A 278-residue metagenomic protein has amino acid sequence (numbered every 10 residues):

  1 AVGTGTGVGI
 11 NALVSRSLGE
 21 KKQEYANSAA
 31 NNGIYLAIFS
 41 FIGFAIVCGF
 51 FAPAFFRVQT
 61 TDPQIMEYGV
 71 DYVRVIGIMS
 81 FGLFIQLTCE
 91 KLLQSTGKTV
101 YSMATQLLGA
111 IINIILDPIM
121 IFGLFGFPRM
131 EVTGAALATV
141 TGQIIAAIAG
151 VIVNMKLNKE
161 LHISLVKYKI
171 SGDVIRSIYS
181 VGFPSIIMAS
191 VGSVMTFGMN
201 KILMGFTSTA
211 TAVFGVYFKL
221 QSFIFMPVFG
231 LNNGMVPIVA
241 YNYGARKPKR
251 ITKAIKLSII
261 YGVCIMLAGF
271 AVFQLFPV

Functional and structural regions predicted by a protein language model:
A1-I46, L83-S102, V213-Q274: Small-residue-rich hydrophobic transmembrane alpha-helices
A37, V73-I76, S80, K98 (+5 more regions): Residue-level recognition of transmembrane alpha-helices in multi-pass small-molecule transporters/permeases
S40, F44, C48, N113 (+9 more regions): Alpha-helical transmembrane segments of multipass membrane proteins
G43-R74, A268-V278: Short membrane-interface helical motifs at transmembrane helix boundaries in multi-pass membrane transporters
F56-P63, I119-M130, S190-Y217, F223 (+1 more regions): Helix-terminus/linker motif at the lipid-water interface of multi-pass membrane proteins
P63-C89, S222: Alpha-helical transmembrane segments of multi-pass membrane proteins
Y72, T105-I119, F127-N158: Hydrophobic alpha-helical transmembrane segments
A136, V151-G192: Interhelical loop/hinge segments that connect adjacent transmembrane helices in multipass membrane
